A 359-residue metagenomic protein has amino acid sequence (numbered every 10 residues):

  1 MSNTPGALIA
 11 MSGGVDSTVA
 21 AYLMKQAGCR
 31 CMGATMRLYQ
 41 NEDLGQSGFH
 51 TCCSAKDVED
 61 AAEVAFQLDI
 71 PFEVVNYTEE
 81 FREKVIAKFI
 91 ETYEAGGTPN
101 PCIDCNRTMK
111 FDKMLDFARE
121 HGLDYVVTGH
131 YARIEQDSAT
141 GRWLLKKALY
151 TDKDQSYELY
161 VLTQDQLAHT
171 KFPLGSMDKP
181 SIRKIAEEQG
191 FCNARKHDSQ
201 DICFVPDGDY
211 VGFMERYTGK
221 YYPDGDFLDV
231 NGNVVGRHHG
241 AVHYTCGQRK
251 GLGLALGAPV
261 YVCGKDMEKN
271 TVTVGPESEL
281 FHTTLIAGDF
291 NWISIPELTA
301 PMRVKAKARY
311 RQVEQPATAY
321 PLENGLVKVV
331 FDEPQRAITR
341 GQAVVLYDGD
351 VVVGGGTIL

Functional and structural regions predicted by a protein language model:
M1-Y160, K171, P180, E187: ATP-dependent adenylation/nucleotidyltransferase module used to activate substrates
V127-L359: AMP-forming adenylation/ATP pyrophosphatase catalytic core
